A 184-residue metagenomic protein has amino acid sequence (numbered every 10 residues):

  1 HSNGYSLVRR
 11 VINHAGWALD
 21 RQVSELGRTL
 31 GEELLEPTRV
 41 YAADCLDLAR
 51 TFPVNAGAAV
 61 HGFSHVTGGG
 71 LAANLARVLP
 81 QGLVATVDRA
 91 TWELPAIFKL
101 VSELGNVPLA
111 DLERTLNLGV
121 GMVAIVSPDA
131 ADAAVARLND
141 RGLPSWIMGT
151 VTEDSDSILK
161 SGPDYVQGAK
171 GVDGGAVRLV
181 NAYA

Functional and structural regions predicted by a protein language model:
H1-L19: Mobile "lid/hinge" segments at catalytic clefts and subdomain interfaces of large enzymes
A18-L19, S24-L35, R39-A184: Glycine-/charge-enriched secondary-structure boundary and capping motifs
